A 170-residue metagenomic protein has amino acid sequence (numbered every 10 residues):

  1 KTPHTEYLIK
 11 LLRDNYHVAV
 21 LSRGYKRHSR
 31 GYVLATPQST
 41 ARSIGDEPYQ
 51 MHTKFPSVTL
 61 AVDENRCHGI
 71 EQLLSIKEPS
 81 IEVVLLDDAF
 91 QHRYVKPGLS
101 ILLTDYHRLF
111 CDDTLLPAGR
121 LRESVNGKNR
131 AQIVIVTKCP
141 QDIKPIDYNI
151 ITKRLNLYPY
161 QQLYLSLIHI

Functional and structural regions predicted by a protein language model:
K1-P37: Walker A (P-loop) phosphate-binding motif
H17-A19, S100, L163: Hydrophobic anchor at the start of a short beta-strand that flanks the dinucleotide cofactor-binding loop
V20, L60-V62, L165: A structural preference for short, hydrophobic beta-strand core positions in alpha/beta folds
Y25-L155: Phosphate/Mg2+-binding loops and adjacent switch elements in nucleotide/diphosphate-handling enzyme cores
Y160-S166: Canonical P-loop GTPase G-domain recognition
I168-I170: Conserved small/polar residues in nucleotide/adenosyl-binding loops
